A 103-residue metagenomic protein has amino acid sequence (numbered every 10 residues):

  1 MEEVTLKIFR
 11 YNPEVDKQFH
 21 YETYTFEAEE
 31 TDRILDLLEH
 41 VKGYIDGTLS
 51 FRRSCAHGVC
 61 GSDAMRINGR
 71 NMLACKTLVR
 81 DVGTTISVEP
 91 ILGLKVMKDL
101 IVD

Functional and structural regions predicted by a protein language model:
M1-D103: Signature of N-terminal electron-transfer/Fe-S-associated modules in redox systems
